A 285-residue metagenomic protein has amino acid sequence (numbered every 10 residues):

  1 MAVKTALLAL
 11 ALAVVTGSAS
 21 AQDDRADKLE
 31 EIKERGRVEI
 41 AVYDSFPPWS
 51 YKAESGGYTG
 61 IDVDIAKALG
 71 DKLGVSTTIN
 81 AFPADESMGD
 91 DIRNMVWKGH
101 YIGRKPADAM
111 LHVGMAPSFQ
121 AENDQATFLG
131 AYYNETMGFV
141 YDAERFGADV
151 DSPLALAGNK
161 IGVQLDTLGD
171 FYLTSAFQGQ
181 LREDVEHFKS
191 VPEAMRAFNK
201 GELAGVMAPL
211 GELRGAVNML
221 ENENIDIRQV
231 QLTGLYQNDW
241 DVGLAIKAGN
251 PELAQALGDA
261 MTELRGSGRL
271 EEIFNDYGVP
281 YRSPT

Functional and structural regions predicted by a protein language model:
Q22-D23, A66-K72, R145-F146, N159-K160 (+1 more regions): Extended ligand-binding regions for polar small-molecule ligands
D23-D108: Extracytoplasmic small-molecule ligand-binding "clamshell" domains of the periplasmic binding protein/Venus flytrap
D44, N134-G138, L220-G258, G278-T285: Periplasmic-binding protein-like
Y58-K72, G138-K189, G211: Bilobed "Venus flytrap"/periplasmic-binding protein-like clamshell domains and structurally analogous long
L69, V96, L156, A197-N199 (+1 more regions): Hydrophobic residues within well-ordered alpha-helices
D71-A81, G130, L168-F188, N218-N222 (+2 more regions): Ligand-binding cleft/hinge of the Venus flytrap
I79-L154: Acidic, polar ligand-binding/catalytic clefts
L111-E122, Y172-A176, N199, A204-N238: A ligand-binding cleft/hinge motif common to bilobed small-molecule-binding domains
